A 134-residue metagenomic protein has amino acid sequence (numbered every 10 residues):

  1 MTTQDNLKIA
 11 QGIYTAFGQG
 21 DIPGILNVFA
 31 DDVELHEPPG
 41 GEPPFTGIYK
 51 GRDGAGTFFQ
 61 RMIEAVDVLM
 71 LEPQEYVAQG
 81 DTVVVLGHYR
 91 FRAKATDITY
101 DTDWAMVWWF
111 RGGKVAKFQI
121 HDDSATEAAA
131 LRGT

Functional and structural regions predicted by a protein language model:
M1-D31, L131-T134: Short, low-complexity N-terminal intrinsically disordered segments enriched in polar/charged residues
M1-D5, Q60-T134: A beta-strand edge to alpha-helix "cap/lid" segment located at domain peripheries
M1-Q4, K8, T46-D53, T99: Residues at secondary-structure transition points
A10-I13, I25-L26, V33, G51 (+4 more regions): Hydrophobic pocket/interface hotspot
G12, E42-F45, A95: A general structural-boundary detector
A16, G47, A93: Short glycine- and Lys/Arg-enriched binding-loop motifs that mark or flank ligand-binding interfaces
Q19, K50, T96: Short glycine-rich loop/turn motifs that provide flexible caps or phosphate-binding loops at active sites
P23-G24, A30-G80: A solvent-exposed, acidic/Ser-Thr-rich amphipathic alpha-helical stretch
